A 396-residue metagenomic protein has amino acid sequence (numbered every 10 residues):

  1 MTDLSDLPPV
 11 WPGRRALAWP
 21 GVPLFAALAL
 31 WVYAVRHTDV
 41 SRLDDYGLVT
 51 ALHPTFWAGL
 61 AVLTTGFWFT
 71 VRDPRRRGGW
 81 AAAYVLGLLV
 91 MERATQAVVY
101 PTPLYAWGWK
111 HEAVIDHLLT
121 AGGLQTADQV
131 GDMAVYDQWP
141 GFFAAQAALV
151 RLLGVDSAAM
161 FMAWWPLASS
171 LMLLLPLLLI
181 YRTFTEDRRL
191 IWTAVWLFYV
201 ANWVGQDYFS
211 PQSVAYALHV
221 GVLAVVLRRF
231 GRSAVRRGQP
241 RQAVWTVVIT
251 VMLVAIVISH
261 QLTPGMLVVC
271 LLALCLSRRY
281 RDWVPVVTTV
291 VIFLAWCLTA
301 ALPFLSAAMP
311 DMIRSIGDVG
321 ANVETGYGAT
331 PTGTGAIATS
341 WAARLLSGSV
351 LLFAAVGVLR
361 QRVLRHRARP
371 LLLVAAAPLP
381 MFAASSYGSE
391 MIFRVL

Functional and structural regions predicted by a protein language model:
M1-T95: Start-transfer (signal-anchor) and selected internal transmembrane alpha helices of multi-pass inner/ER membrane
T38-Y46, A147-V155, R314-W341: Juxtamembrane membrane-water interface segments that cap and precede transmembrane helices
G47, F69-P74, V90-Y216: Active-site lumenal/periplasmic loops and adjacent helix-entry segments of GT-C-fold, multi-pass membrane
L63-F69, C270-C275, V290, L346-H366: Hydrophobic, aromatic-rich transmembrane alpha-helices and their immediate juxtamembrane boundary segments
V71-R76, V235-A243, Y280-V286, A354-A376: Membrane-interface helix-loop-helix junctions at transmembrane boundaries of multi-pass membrane enzymes, predominantly
W80-V90, W245, I249, V287-V291 (+1 more regions): Transmembrane alpha-helix segments characteristic of polytopic inner-membrane glycan-assembly/cell-envelope
R182, H219-V244: Membrane-interface transmembrane helices that cradle and orient dolichyl/undecaprenyl
Y199-W203, R237-G238, W245-Q261, L272-A273: Membrane-interface alpha helices of multi-pass inner-membrane proteins
